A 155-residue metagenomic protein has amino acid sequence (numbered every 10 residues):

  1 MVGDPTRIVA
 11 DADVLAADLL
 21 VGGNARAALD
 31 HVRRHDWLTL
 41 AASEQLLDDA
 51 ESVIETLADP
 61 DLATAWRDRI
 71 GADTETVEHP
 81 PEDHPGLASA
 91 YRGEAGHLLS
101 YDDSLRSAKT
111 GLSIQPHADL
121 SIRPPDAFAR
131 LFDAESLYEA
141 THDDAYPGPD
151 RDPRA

Functional and structural regions predicted by a protein language model:
M1-T39: Short, well-structured N-terminal submotif of metal-dependent ribonuclease cores
A12, E44, Y101-D103: Short secondary-structure boundary segments
L15-A16, L47, L105-R106, F128: A generic structural signal for short hydrophobic patches within well-formed alpha-helices
A16-L20, T74-H79: Short, flexible loop segments at the rims of nucleotide/cofactor-binding pockets, characterized by
A25, E82-D83: Amphipathic coiled-coil/heptad-repeat helices and related helical stalk/stem segments that mediate oligomerization
H31-E78, G148-R154: PIN-domain endoribonuclease scaffold, especially VapC-family toxins
D83-L120: Acidic, metal-binding active-site segment of PIN/NYN-like and related structure-specific nucleases
R106-A155: Acidic, PIN/NYN-like endoribonuclease modules and their adjacent C-terminal/linker elements
